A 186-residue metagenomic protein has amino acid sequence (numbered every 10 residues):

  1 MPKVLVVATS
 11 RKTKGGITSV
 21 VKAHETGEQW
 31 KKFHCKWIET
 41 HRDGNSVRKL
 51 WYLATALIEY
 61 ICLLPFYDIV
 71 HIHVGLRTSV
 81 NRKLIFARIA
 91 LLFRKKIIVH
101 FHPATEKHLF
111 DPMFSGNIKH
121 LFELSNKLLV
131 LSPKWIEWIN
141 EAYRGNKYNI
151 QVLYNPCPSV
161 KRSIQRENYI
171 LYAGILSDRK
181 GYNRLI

Functional and structural regions predicted by a protein language model:
M1-R42: N-terminal subdomain of nucleotide-sugar transferases
K3-V6, S163-G181, L185-I186: Conserved donor-binding/catalytic core segment of Leloir-type glycosyltransferases
T13, P158, I175-D178: Nucleotide-sugar-dependent glycosyltransferase donor-binding/catalytic pocket residues
I17, K83, Y182-I186: Nucleotide-sugar-dependent glycosyltransferases with a strong bias toward membrane-associated enzymes that transfer
C35-C62, I72-K83: A short, charged, and often flexible helix/loop element on the N-terminal side of the glycosyltransferase catalytic
G75-S79, K95-P112, N126-K127: A short, histidine- and acid-enriched strand-loop-helix "catalytic/donor-clamping" loop that lines the nucleotide-sugar
F86-F93, D111-K127: Membrane-proximal helix-turn-helix segments that form the acceptor-binding/catalytic region of lipid-linked
H120-K161: Donor nucleotide-sugar binding/catalytic pocket of nucleotide-sugar-dependent glycosyltransferases
